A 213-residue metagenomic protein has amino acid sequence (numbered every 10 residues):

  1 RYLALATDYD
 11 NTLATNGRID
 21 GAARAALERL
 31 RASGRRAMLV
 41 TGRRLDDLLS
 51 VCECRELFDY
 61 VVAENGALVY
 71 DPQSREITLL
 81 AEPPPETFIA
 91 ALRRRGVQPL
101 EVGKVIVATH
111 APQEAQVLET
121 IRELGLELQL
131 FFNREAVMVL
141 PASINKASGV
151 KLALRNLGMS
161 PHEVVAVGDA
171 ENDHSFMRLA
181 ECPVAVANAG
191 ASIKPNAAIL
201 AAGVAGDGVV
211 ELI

Functional and structural regions predicted by a protein language model:
R1-G17, M177: Asp-based phosphoryl-transfer active-site loop
A4-A6, Y60, M159, V165: Hydrophobic "anchor" residues on beta-strands that sit immediately upstream of conserved functional sites
N16-V102: Active-site phosphate-binding/coordination module
L48-C52, V117, I193, V209: Hydrophobic packing residues within well-ordered alpha-helices of enzyme cores
E64-L68, N188-A191, A205-D207: Short, acidic/turn-prone active-site loops that include or flank metal/cofactor- and phosphate-binding residues
P85-V184, N188, P195-N196: Conserved acidic, metal-coordinating active-site core of Asp-based, Mg2+-dependent phosphoryl-transfer enzymes
L200-V204: Short acidic-hydrophobic, aromatic-tinged amphipathic segments that line or gate anion-handling sites
